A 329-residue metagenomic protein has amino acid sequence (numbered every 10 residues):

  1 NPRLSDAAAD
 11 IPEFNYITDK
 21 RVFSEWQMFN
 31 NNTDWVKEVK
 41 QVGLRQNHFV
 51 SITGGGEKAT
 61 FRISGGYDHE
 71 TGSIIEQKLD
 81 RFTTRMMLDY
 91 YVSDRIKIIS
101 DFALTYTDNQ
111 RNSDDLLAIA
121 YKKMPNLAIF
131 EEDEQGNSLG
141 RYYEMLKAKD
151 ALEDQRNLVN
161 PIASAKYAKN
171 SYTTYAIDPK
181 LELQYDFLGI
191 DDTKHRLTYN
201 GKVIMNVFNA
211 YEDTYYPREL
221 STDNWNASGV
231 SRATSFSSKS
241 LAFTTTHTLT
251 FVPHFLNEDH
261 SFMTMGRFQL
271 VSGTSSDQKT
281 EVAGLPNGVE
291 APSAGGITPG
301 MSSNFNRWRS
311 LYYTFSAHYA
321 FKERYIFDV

Functional and structural regions predicted by a protein language model:
N1-I75, S113-D115, S164-S171, E182-D186: Residues embedded in well-ordered regular secondary structure
R3-N30, I119-A163, Y216-A233, T274-S303: Surface-exposed loop/turn segments flanking beta-strands in extracellular/periplasmic regions
R21-T53, E57, P217, N226-R324: Outer-membrane beta-barrel transmembrane domain signature of Gram-negative proteins, especially the mid-to-C-terminal
G56-S138, K169-A210, R232-K279: Transmembrane beta-barrel strand/turn architecture of Gram-negative outer membrane proteins
